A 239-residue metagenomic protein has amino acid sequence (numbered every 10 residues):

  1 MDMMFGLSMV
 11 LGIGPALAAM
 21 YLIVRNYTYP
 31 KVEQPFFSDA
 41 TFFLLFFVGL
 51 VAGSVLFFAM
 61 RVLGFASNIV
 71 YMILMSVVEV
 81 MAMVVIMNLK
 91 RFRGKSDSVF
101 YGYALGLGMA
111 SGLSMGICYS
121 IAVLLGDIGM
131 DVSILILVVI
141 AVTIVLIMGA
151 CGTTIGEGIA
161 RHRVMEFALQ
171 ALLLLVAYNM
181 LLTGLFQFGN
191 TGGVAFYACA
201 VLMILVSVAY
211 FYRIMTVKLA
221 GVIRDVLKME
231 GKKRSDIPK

Functional and structural regions predicted by a protein language model:
M1-K239: Hydrophobic alpha-helical segments at protein termini of multi-pass membrane proteins
